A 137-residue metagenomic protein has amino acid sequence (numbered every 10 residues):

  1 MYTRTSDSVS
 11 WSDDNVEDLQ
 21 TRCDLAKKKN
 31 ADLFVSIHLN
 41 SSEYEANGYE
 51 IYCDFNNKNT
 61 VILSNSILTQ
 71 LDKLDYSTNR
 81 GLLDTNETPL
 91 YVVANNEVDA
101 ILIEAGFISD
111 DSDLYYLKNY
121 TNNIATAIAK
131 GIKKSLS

Functional and structural regions predicted by a protein language model:
M1-I62: Catalytic-core regions of hydrolytic enzymes
T21, S66, T88: Short Gly/charged-rich anion-binding patches and loops
D24, L33-L39, E43-Y44, G81-S137: Active-site-adjacent mobile loop/cap segments within catalytic or ligand-binding domains
F55, D72, T121-N123: Alpha-helix boundary/interfacial micro-motifs
F55, T69, F107-S109: Non-catalytic surface loops within mature trypsin-like serine protease
K58-D84: Active-site-adjacent substrate-binding region of metalloamidase/peptidase-like peptide-processing proteins
